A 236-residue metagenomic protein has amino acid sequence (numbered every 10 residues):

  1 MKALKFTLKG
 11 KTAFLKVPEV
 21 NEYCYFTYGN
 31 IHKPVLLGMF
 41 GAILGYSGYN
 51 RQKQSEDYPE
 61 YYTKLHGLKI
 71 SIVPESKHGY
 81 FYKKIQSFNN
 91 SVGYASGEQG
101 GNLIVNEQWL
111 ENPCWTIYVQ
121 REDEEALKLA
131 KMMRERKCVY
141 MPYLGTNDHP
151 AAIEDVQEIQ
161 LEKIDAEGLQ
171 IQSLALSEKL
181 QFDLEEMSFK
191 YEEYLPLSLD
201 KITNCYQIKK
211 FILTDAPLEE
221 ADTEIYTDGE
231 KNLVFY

Functional and structural regions predicted by a protein language model:
M1-A3, G67-K69, N112-C114: Extracellular structured ligand-interaction cores
M1-C24: N-terminal, Lys/Arg- and Ser/Thr-rich interaction peptides
T7-K9, S71-V73, Y118-Q120: Residue-level recognition of well-ordered beta-strand positions that form the cores of beta-sheet-rich folds across
L8, L36-M39, W109: Long, contiguous hydrophobic alpha-helical segments, chiefly transmembrane helices and signal peptides
T12, S55-D57, G100-L103: Short secondary-structure boundary micro-motifs
T12-L15, G45-N50, E125-L127: Primarily extracytoplasmic ectodomains and periplasmic/lumenal surface modules that are beta-strand-rich
P18-N89: Glycine/small-residue-rich interface belts in oligomeric ring/scaffold proteins and their assembly partners
E75-Y236: Internal, well-folded beta-alpha domain core
